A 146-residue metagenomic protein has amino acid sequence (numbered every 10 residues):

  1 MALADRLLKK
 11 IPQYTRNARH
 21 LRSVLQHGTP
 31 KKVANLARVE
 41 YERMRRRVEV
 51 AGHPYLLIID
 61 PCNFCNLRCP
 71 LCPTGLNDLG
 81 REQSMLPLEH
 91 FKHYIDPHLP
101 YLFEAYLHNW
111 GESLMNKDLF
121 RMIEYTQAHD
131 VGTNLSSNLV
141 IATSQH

Functional and structural regions predicted by a protein language model:
D5-K10, Y14-H146: Conserved alpha-helical substructure of the radical SAM core
